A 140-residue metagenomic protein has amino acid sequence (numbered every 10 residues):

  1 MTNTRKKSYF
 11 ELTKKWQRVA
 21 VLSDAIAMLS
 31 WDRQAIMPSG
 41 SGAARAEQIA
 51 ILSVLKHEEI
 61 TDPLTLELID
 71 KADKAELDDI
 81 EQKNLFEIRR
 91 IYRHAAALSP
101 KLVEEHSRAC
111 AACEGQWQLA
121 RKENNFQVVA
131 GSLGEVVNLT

Functional and structural regions predicted by a protein language model:
T2-T140: A well-structured
